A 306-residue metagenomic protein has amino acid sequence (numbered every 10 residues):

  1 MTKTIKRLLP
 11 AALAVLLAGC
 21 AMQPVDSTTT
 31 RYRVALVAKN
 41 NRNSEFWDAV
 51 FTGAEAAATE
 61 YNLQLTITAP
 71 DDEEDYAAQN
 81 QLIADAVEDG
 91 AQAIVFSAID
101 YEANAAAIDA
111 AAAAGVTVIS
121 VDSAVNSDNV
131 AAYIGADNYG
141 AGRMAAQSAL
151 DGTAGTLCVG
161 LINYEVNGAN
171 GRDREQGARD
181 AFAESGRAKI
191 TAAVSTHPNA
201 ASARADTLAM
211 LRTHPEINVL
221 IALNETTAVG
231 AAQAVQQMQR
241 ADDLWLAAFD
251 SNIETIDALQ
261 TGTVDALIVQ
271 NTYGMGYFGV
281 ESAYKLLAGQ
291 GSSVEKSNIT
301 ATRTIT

Functional and structural regions predicted by a protein language model:
M1-R33, T59, V87, D109-V116: Short, low-complexity disordered leader/linker segments with a strong preference for bacterial N-terminal type II
T30, I162, V166, N170 (+2 more regions): Hinge/cleft segment of the Venus flytrap/periplasmic-binding protein
R33-G53, A57, Y61, T66-N80 (+4 more regions): Extracytoplasmic "Venus flytrap"
E45-E60, A141-A145, A169-A188, S202 (+3 more regions): Short, solvent-exposed amphipathic alpha-helices that sit in or adjacent to ligand/effector-binding or catalytic
T59-D72, C158-N163, F182-A200: Short beta-strand elements in bilobed, periplasmic/extracellular small-molecule ligand-binding domains
Q79, I134-V159, R172-D173, S202-R204 (+2 more regions): Hydrophobic alpha-helical segments within soluble ligand-binding/sensing domains
A84-V87, Q92-A112, A178, T196-D257: Hydrophobic alpha-helical
A93, Y101-G140, C158, D250-Q260 (+2 more regions): Flexible loop/hinge segments that line or gate small-molecule binding clefts
